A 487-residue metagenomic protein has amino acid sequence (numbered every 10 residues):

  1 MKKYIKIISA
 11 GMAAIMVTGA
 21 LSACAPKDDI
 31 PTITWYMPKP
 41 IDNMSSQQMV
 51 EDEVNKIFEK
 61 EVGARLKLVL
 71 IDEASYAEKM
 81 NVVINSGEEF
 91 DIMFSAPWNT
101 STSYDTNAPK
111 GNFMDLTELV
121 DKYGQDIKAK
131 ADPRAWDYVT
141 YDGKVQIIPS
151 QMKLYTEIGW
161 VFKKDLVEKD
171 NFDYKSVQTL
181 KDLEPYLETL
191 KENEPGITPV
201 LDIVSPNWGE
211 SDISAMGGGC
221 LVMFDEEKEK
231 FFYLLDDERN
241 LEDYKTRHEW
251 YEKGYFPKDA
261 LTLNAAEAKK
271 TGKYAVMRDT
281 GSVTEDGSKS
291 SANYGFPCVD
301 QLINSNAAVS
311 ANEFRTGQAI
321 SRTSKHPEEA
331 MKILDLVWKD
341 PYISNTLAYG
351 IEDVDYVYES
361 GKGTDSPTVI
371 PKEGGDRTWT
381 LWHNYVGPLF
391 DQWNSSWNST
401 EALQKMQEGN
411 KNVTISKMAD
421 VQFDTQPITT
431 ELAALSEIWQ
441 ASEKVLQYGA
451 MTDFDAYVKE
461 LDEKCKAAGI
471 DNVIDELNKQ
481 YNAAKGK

Functional and structural regions predicted by a protein language model:
Y4-A13, V17-A20, C24-K487: Extracytoplasmic/secretory soluble proteins
